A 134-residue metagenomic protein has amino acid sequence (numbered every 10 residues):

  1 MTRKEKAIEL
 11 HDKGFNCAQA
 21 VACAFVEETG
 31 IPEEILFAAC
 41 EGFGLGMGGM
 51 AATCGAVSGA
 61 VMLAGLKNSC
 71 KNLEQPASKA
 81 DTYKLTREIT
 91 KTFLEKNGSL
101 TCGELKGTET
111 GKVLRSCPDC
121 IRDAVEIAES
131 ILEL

Functional and structural regions predicted by a protein language model:
M1-T29: Active-site-proximal helix-loop elements at catalytic-domain edges
E5-D12, F43-A51, T108-L114: A short glycine/serine-rich beta->alpha loop
A24-G42, K96-C102: Acidic-glycine-rich active-site phosphate/pyrophosphate-binding loop
E28-A38, L66-L85: Phosphate-handling active-site elements
G59-K67: DPxDG-like acidic metal-binding loop motif
S78-L134: C-terminal binding/interaction regions
